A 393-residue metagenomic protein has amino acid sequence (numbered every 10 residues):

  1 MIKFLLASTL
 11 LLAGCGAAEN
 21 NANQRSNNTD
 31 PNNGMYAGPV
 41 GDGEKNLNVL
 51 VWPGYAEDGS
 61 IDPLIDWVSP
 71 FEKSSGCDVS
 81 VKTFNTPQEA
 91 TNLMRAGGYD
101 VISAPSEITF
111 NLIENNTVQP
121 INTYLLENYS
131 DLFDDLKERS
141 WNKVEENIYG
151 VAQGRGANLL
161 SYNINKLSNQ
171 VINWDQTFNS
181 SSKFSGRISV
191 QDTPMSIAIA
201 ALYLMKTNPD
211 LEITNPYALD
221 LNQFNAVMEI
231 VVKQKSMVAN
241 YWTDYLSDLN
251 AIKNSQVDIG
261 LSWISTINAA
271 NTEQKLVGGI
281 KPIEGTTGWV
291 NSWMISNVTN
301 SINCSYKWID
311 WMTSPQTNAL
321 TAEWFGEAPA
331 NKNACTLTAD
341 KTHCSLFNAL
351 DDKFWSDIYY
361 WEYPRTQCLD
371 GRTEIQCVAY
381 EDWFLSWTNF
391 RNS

Functional and structural regions predicted by a protein language model:
L12-G14: C-terminal motif of bacterial Sec signal peptides marking the signal peptidase cleavage site
G16-E19: Bacterial signal peptide processing site
N27-N111: Early extracytoplasmic/lumenal segment of secretory-pathway proteins
N48, A56-D62, S103-S247: Extracytoplasmic ligand-binding site segments that recognize negatively charged/polar headgroups
I108-N111, G260-L276: A ligand-binding cleft/hinge motif common to bilobed small-molecule-binding domains
E127-D131, M228-Q234, I264, T272-N297: Periplasmic-binding protein-like
T287, N291, S296-R365: Mature extracytoplasmic/periplasmic domains
S356-S393: Conserved C-terminal helix/tail region of periplasmic/extracytoplasmic solute-binding proteins
